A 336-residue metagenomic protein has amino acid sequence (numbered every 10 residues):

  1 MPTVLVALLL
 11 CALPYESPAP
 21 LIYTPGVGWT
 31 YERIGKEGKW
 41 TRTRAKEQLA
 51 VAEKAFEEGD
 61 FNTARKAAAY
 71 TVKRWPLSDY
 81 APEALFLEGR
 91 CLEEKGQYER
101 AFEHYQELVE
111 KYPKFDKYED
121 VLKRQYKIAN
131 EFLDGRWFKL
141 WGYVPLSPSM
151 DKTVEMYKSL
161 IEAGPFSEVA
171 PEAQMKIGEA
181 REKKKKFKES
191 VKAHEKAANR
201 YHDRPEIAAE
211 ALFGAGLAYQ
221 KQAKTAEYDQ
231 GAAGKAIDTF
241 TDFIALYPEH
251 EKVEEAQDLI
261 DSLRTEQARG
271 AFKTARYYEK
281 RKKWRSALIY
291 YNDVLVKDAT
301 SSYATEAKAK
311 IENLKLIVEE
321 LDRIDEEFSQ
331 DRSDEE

Functional and structural regions predicted by a protein language model:
P2-A12: Bacterial N-terminal signal peptides
P14-E336: Acidic, polar-rich low-complexity tracts and alpha-helical solenoid repeat scaffolds
